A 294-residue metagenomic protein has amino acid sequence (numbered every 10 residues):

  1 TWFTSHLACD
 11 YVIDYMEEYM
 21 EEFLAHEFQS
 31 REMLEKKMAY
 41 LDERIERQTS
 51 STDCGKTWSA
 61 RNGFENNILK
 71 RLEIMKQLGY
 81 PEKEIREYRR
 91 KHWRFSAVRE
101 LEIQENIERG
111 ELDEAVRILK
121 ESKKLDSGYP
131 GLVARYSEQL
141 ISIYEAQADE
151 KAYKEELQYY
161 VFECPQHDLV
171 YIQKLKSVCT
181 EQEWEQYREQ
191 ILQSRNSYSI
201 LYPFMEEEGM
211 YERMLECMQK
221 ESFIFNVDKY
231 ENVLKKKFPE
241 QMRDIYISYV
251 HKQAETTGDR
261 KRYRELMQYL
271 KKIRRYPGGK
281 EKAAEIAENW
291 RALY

Functional and structural regions predicted by a protein language model:
T1-Y294: Eukaryote-biased, non-catalytic alpha-solenoid scaffold regions
